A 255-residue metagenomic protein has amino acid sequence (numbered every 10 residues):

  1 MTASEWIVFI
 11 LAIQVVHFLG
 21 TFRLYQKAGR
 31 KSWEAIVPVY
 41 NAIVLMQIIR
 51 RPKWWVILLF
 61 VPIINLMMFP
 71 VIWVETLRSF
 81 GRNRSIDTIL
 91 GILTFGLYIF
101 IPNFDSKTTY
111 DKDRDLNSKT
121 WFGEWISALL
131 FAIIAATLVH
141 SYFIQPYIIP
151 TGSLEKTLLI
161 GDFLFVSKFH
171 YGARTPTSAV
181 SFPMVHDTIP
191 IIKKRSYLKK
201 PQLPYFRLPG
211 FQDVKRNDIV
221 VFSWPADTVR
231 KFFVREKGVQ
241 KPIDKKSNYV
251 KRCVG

Functional and structural regions predicted by a protein language model:
M1-F9: Feature marks short, highly hydrophobic, charge-poor N-terminal signal-anchor/signal peptide-like helices that anchor
T2-A3, S32-V39, K119-I126, Q212: Phosphate-binding glycine-rich loops and adjacent basic patches that engage nucleotide phosphates, nucleic-acid
S4-E5, H17-T21, A42, W73 (+4 more regions): Functionally constrained cores in energy, signaling, and assembly domains
W6, W33, W54-W55, W73 (+3 more regions): A residue-identity detector for tryptophan
V8-F9, V16-H17, I126-L130: Short, flexible segments with low predicted structural confidence
I10-L11, I63, W125, I133: Residue-level hotspots within the lipid-embedded alpha helices of multi-pass solute transporters
L11-D111, F143: Membrane-cytosol interface at the C-terminal ends of transmembrane alpha helices in small multi-pass membrane proteins
D115-V254: Extended hydrophobic leader/signal-anchor segments used for secretion and membrane insertion
